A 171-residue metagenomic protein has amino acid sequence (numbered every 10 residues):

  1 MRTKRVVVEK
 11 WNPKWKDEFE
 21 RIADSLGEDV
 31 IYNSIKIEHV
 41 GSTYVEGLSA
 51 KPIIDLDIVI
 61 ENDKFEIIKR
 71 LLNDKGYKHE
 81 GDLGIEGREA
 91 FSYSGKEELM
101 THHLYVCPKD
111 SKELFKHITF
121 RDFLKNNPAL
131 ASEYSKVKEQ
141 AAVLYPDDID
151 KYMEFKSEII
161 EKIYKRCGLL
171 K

Functional and structural regions predicted by a protein language model:
M1-E38, E161, C167: Helical scaffold of the NTase/Pol beta-like nucleotidyltransferase catalytic core
V6-P13, D57, T119-L124: Short histidine-centered catalytic/ligand-binding loop motif
L26-K64: Active-site nucleotide-donor binding segment shared across nucleotidyl transfer reactions
N62-F65, H79-G81: Short loop/hinge segments at the start of secondary-structure elements
D63, I68, S94-K96: A solvent-exposed interaction/effector surface
I68-G76: Short amphipathic alpha-helices in soluble, non-transmembrane regions that often serve as interface/regulatory elements
Y77-K112: Conserved catalytic core of two-metal-ion nucleotidyltransferases
L114-K171: Catalytic cores of NTP-dependent nucleotidyl/adenyl transfer enzymes across multiple folds
